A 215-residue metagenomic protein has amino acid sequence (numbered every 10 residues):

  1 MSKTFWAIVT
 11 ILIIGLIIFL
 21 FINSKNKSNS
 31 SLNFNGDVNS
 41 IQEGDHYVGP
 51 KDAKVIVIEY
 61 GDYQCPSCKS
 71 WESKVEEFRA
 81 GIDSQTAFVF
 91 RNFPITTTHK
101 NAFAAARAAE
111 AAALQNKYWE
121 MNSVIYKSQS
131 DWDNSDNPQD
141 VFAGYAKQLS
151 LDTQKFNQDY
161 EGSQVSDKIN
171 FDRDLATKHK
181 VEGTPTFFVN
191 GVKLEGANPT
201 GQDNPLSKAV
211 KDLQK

Functional and structural regions predicted by a protein language model:
M1-S24, Y60-D62, G144-K215: C-terminal cap of thioredoxin/glutaredoxin-like
K25-V38: Ser/Thr/Pro/Gly-rich low-complexity linker/stalk segments immediately outside membranes or between
D37, E43-G44, V89, S128 (+1 more regions): Glycine-rich, flexible loop/turn motifs
V38-V55: A short beta-strand-turn-helix
Y47-V48, W132, L194: Short clusters of hydrophobic/aromatic residues that line enzyme substrate/ligand-binding pockets
P50, T97-T98, S135, Q158 (+1 more regions): Alpha-helix initiation/capping motif
I58-Q64, K69-K147, T177-E182, S207-L213: Structural alpha/beta surface segment adjacent to cysteine/selenocysteine redox centers across thiol/disulfide enzymes
